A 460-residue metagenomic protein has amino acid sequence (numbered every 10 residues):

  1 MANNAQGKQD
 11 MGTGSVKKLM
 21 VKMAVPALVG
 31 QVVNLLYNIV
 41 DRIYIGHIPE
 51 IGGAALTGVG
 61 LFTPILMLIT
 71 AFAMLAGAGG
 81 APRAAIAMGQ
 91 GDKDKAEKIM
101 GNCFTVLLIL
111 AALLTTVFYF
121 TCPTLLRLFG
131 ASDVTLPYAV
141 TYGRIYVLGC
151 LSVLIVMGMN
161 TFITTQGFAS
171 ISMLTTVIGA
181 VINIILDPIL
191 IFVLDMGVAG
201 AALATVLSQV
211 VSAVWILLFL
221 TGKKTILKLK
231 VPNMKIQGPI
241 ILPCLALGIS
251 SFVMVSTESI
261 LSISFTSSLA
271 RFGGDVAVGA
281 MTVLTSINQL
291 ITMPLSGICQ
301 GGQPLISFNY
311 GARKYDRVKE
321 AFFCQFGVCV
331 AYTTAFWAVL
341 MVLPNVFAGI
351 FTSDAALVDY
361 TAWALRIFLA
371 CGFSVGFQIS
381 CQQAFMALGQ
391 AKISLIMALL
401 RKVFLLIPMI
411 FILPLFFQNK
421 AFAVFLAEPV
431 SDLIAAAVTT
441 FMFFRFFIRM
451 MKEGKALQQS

Functional and structural regions predicted by a protein language model:
M1-P26, A84-L151, V193-G248, I306-C371 (+1 more regions): Short alpha-helical transmembrane segments in multi-pass integral membrane proteins
M11-I51, P64-G79, R83, L108-T115 (+6 more regions): N-terminal transmembrane alpha-helices
K22-D41, I145, G179, S208-S212 (+2 more regions): Transmembrane helical elements of multi-pass membrane transporters/channels
V25, D41, G80, T121-C122 (+13 more regions): Hydrophobic/aromatic residues in alpha-helical transmembrane segments
V32, L36-L56, L126-D133, I189-M196 (+5 more regions): Helix-terminus/linker motif at the lipid-water interface of multi-pass membrane proteins
I45-M67, V134-Y138, V198-A199, I240-L247 (+5 more regions): Interfacial/gating helices of multi-pass transporter permease domains
L56-T116, V153-S172, T266, A280-P344 (+1 more regions): Small-residue-rich hydrophobic transmembrane alpha-helices
Y146-T164, S172-A180, A201-V214, S296-C299 (+3 more regions): Short runs within selected transmembrane alpha-helices of multi-pass transporters and secretion channels
